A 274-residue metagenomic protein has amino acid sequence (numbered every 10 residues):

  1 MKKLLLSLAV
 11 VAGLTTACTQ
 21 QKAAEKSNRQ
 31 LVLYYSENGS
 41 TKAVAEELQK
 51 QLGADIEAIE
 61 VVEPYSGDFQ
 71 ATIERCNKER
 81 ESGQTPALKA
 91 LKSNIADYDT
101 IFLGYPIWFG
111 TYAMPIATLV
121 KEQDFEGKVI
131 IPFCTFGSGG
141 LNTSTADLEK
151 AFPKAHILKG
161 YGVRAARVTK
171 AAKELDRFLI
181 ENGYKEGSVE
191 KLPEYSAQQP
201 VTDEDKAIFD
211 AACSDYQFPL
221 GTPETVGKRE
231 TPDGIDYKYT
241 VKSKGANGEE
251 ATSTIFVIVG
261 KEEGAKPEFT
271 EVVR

Functional and structural regions predicted by a protein language model:
L4-G13: Sec-dependent N-terminal signal peptides
S7, E181-Q217: N-terminal trafficking/processing presequences and adjacent post-cleavage segments of proteins routed to secretion
T15-A17: C-terminal motif of bacterial Sec signal peptides marking the signal peptidase cleavage site
Q20-L103, G110, A117, K121 (+5 more regions): N-terminal beta1-alpha1-beta2 submodule of the flavodoxin-like/Rossmannoid cofactor-binding fold
K42, E46, A113, L141-A146 (+1 more regions): Short, surface-exposed alpha-helical segments at coil->helix boundaries
I131-T169: Short, glycine-/small-residue-rich phosphate/pyrophosphate-handling segment
R164-E186: C-terminal helix of von Willebrand factor
